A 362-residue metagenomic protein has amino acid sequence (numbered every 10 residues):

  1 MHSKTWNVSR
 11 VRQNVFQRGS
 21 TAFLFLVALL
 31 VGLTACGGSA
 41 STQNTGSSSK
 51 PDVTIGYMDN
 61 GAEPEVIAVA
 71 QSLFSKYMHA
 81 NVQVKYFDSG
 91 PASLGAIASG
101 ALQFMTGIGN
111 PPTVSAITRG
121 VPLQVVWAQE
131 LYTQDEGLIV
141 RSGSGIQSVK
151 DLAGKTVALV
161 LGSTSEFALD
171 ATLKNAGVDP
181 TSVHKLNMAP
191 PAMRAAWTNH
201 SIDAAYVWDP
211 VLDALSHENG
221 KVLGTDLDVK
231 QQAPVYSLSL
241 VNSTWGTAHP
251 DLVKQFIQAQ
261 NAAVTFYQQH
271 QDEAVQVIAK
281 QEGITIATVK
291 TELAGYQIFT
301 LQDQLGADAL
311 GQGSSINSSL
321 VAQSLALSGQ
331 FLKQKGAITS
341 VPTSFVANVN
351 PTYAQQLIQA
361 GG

Functional and structural regions predicted by a protein language model:
M1-D52, I358-G362: Short, low-complexity disordered leader/linker segments with a strong preference for bacterial N-terminal type II
Q43-D179, H184-N187, D203-D209, D226: Short, glycine-/small- and polar/acidic-enriched structural segments that line small-molecule recognition paths
I67, S72, K76, G95 (+14 more regions): Solvent-exposed, polar/charged alpha-helical surfaces in well-ordered, non-transmembrane soluble domains, broadly
Y77-M78, A101, T106-G109, I117 (+7 more regions): Sec/Tat-exported extracytoplasmic proteins
F87-P91, G107, L159, S163-T164 (+5 more regions): Soluble non-cytosolic domains of exported or imported proteins
P111, L186, A192-G283: Pocket-lining segment of extracytoplasmic ligand-binding domains
A248-K335: Secondary-structure end/capping motifs
Q323-G362: Conserved C-terminal helix/tail region of periplasmic/extracytoplasmic solute-binding proteins
